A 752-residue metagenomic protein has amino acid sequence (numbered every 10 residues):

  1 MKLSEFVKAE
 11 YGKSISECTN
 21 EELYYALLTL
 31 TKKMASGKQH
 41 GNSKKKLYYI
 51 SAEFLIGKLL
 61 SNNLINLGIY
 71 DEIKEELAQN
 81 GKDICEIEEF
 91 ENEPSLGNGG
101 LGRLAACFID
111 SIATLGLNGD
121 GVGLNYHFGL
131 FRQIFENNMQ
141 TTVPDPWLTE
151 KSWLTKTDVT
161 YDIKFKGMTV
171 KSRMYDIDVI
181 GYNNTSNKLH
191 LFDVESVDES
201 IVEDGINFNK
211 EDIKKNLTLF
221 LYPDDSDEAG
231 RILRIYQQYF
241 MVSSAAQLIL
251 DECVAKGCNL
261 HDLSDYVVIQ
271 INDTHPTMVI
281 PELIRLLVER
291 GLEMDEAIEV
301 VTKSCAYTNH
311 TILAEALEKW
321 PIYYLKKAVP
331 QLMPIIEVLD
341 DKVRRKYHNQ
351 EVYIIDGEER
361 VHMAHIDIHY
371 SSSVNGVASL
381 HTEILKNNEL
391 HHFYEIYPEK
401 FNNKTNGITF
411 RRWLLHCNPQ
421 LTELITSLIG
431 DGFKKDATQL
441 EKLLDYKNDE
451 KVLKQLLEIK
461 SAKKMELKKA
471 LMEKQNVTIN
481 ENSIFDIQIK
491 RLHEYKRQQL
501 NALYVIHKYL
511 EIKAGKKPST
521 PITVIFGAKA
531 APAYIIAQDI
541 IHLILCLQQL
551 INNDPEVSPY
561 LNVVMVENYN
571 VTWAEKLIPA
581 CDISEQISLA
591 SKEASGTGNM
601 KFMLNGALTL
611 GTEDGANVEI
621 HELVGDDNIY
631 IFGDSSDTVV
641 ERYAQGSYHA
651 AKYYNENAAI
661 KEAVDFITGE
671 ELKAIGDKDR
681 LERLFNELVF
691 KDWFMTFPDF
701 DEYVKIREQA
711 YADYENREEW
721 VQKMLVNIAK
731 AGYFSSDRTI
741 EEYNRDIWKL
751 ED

Functional and structural regions predicted by a protein language model:
M1-D752: A conserved ligand/cofactor-binding region detector
